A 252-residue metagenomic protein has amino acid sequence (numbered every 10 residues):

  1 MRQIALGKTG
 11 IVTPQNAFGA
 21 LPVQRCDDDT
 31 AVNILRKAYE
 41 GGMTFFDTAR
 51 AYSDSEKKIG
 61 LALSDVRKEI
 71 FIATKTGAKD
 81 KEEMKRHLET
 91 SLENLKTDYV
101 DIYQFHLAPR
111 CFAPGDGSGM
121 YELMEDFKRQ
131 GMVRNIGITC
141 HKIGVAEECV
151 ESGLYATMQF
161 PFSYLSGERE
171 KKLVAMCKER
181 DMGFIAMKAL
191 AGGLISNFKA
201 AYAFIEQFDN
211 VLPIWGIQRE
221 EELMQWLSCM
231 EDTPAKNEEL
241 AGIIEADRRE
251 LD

Functional and structural regions predicted by a protein language model:
M1-I70: N-terminal binding-site loop/beta-alpha segment at the start of enzyme catalytic domains that lines or forms
L6, F18, F46, I59 (+9 more regions): Conserved, mostly hydrophobic/aromatic
A17-G19, D47-A49, A73-K75, Y103-H106 (+4 more regions): A cross-family glycoside hydrolase active-site/sugar-binding cleft signature
P22-Q24, A51-D54, A78, C140-G144 (+1 more regions): Short glycine-enriched loops at secondary-structure junctions
C26, R36, K79-K172, K178-I185: Glycine/proline-rich, positively charged, aromatic-decorated active-site loop/lid region on the catalytic face
K37-Y39, M43-T44, E170-D252: Structured C-terminal cap/extension of enzyme domains
K58-A62, E148-C149, K172-M176, A201: A short acidic, amphipathic alpha-helical/loop segment
E69-I72, Y155-S163, T233-L240: Short hydrophobic/aromatic-enriched beta-strand-loop microsegments
